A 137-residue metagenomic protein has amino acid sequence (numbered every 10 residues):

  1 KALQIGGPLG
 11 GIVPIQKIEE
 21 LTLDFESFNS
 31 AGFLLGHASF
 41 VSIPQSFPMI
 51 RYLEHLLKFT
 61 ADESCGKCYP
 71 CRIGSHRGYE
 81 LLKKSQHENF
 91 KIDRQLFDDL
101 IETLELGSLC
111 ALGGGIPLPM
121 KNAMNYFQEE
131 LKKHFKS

Functional and structural regions predicted by a protein language model:
K1-S137: Redox cofactor-anchoring modules in respiratory/redox and cofactor-processing assemblies
